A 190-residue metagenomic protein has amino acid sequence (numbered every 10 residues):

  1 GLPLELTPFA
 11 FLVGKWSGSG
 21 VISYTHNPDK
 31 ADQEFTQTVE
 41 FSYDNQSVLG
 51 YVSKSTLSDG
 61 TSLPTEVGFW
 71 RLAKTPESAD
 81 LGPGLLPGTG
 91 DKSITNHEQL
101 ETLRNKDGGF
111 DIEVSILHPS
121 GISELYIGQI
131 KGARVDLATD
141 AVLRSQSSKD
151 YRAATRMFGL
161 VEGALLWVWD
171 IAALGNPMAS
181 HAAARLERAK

Functional and structural regions predicted by a protein language model:
P3-A173, P177-K190: Soluble ligand-binding/transfer domains with enclosed cavities or grooves
